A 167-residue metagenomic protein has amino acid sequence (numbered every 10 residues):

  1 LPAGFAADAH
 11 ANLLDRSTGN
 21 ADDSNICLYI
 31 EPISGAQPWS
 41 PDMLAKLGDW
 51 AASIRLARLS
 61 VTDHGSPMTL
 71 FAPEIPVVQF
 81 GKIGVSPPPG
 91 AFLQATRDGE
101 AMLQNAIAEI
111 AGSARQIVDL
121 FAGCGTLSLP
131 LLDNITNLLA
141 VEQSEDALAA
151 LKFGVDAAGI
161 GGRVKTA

Functional and structural regions predicted by a protein language model:
L1-N25, A36-Q37: Extended interfacial segments that mediate partner engagement and assembly in macromolecular machines
H10, Y29, T62: A cross-family glycoside hydrolase active-site/sugar-binding cleft signature
L13, N25-C27, L120-C124: Conserved strand-turn element in the central/C-terminal portion of the radical SAM core barrel that lines
S17-G19, G35-A167: Rossmann-like S-adenosyl-L-methionine
S24-I26, A114-R115: Nucleotide donor/acceptor-binding cores
C27-Y29, F92: Short aromatic/hydrophobic contact patches that present stacked aromatics for nucleic-acid/ligand binding
I30-S34: Short beta-strand-to-loop capping motifs
